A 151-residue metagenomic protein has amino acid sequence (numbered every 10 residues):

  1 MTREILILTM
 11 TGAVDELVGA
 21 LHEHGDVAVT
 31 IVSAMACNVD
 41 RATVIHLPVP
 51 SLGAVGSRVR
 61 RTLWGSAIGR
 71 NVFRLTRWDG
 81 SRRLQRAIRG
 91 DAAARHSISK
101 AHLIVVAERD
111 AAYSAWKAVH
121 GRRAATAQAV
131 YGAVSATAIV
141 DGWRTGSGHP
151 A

Functional and structural regions predicted by a protein language model:
M1-R3, E23-H24, S135-A151: Actinobacteria-biased recognition of intrinsically disordered, low-complexity terminal regions
M1-T43, P48-P50: N-terminal subdomain of nucleotide-sugar transferases
I5, G121-I139: Active-site proximal beta-strand in glycosyltransferases
M10, A107-E108: Replace "coordinates the UDP/GDP/TDP-sugar" with "coordinates nucleotide-activated sugar donors
L21-H24, V119-A124: Short, surface-exposed basic-aromatic patches at helix termini and helix-loop junctions that form
C37-G80: A conserved catalytic-core segment of Leloir-type glycosyltransferases
W64-L103, D110: Conserved nucleotide-sugar donor-binding subdomain of glycosyltransferases
